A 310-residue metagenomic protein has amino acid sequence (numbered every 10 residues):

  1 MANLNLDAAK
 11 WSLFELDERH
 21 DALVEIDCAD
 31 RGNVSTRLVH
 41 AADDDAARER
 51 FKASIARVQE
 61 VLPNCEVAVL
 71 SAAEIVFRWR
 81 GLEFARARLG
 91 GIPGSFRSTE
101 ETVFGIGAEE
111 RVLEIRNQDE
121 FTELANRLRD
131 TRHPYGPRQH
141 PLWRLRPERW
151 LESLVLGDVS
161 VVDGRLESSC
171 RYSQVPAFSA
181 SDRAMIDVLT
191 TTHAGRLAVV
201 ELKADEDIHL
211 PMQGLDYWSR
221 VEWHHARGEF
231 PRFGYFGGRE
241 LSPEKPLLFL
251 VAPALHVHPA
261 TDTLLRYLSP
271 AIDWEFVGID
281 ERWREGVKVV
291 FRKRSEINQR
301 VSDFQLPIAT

Functional and structural regions predicted by a protein language model:
M1-T310: Charged, terminal alpha-helix-loop-beta segments that serve as non-catalytic nucleic-acid engagement and/or assembly
